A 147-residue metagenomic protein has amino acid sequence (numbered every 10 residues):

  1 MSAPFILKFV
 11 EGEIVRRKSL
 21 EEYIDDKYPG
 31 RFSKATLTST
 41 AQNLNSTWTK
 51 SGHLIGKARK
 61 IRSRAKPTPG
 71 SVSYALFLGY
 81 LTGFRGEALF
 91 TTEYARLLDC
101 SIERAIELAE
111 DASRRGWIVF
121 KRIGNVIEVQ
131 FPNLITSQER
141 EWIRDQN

Functional and structural regions predicted by a protein language model:
M1-I6: Surface-facing alpha-helical segments and adjacent helix-coil boundary elements at the starts of domains
K8-G12: Short helix-capping/hinge SLiMs at alpha-helix to coil transitions
V15-R31: DNA-recognition alpha helix
E22, A41-N43, K66-P69: Beta-rich nucleic-acid/ligand-interaction surfaces
F32-K50, D99-D111: Short amphipathic alpha-helical interaction segments
T49-R59, R114-R122: A short, conserved structural fragment
S63-C100, I135-N147: Short, amphipathic alpha-helical interaction segments positioned at domain boundaries
R115-G116, R122-N147: Long, low-complexity, charge-rich intrinsically disordered regions
